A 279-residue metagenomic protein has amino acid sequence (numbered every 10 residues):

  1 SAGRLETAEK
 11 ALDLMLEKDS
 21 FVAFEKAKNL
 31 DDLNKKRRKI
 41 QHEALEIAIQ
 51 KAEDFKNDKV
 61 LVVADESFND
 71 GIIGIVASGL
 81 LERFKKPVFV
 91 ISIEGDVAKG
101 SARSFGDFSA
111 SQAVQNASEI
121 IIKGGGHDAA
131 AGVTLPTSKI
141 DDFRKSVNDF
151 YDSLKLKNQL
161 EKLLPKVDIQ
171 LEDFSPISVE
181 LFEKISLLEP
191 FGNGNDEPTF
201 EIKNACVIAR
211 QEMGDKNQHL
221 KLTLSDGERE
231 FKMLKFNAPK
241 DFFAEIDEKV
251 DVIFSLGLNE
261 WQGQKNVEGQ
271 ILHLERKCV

Functional and structural regions predicted by a protein language model:
S1-K145, Q159, K166-L171, M213: Hydrophobic helix-and-loop "lid/oligomerization" segment in the mid-to-C-terminal part of catalytic domains
V63, K221-D226, L234, G269-L272: Short, acidic/hydrophobic/Gly-rich beta-strand patch recurrent on exposed beta strands that often constitutes part
D96, G227-E230, Q264: Short acidic/polar mixed-charge low-complexity motifs
V97-S101, A209, N266-L274: Noncatalytic, beta-rich nucleic-acid-contacting surfaces in large DNA/RNA-processing enzymes
K139-R144, I246-V279: OB-fold single-stranded nucleic acid-binding module
Y151-E161: Flexible helix-coil linker/hinge segments at domain or subdomain boundaries
L171-F231: Accessory interdomain/linker segments of ATP-dependent helicases and helicase-like nucleic-acid enzymes that mediate
E228-A244: Beta-strand/loop nucleic-acid-binding surfaces
